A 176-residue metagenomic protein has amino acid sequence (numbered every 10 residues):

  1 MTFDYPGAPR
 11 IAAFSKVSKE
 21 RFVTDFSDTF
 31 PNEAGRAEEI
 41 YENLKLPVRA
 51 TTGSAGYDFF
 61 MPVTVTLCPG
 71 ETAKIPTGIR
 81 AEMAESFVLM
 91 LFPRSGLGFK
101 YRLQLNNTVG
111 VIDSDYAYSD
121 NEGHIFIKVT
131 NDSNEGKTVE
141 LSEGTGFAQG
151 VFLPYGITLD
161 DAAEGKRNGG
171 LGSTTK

Functional and structural regions predicted by a protein language model:
M1-K176: DUTPase catalytic domain/fold
